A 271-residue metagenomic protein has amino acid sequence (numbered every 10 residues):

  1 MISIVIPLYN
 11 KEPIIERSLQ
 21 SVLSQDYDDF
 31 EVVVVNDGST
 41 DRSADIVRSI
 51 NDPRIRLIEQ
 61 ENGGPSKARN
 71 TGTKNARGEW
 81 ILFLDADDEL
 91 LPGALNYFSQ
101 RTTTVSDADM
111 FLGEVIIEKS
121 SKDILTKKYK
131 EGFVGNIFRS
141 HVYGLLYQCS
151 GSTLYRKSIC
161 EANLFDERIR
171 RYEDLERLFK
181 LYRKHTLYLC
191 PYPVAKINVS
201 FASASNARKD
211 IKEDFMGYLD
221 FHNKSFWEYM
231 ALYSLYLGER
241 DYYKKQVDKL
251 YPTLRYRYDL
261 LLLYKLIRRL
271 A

Functional and structural regions predicted by a protein language model:
K11-S24: Short, well-formed alpha-helical segments that are part of the catalytic scaffolds of diverse glycosyltransferases
S21, N36-D45, N62-G63, D85: A conserved acidic beta->alpha catalytic loop
R42, D88-R101: Acidic donor-binding/catalytic loop of UDP-sugar-dependent glycosyltransferases, especially processive GT2
Q60-A76: Glycine-rich, basic loop-to-helix element that forms the pyrophosphate-binding segment of sugar-nucleotide handling
I81: Short aromatic/hydrophobic "clamp" motif used to bind/position activated sugar donors
L95-L125: Conserved donor NDP-sugar-binding/catalytic core segment of glycosyltransferases
E131-I211: Conserved nucleotide-sugar donor-binding catalytic segment
R183, Y192-A271: C-terminal subregions of glycosyltransferases and related glycan-biosynthesis enzymes
